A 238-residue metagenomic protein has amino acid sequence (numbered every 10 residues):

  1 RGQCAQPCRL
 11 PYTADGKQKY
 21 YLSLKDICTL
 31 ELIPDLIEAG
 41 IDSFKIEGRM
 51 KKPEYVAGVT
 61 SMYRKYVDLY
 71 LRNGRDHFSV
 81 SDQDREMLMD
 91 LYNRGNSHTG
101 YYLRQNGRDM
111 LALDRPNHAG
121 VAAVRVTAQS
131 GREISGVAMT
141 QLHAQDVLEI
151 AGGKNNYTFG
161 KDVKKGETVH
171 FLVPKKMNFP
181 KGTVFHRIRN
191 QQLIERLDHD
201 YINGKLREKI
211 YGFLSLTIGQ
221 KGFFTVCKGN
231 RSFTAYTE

Functional and structural regions predicted by a protein language model:
R1-E238: Surface-exposed amphipathic alpha-helical tracts and adjacent flexible/coil segments at the periphery of soluble enzymes
